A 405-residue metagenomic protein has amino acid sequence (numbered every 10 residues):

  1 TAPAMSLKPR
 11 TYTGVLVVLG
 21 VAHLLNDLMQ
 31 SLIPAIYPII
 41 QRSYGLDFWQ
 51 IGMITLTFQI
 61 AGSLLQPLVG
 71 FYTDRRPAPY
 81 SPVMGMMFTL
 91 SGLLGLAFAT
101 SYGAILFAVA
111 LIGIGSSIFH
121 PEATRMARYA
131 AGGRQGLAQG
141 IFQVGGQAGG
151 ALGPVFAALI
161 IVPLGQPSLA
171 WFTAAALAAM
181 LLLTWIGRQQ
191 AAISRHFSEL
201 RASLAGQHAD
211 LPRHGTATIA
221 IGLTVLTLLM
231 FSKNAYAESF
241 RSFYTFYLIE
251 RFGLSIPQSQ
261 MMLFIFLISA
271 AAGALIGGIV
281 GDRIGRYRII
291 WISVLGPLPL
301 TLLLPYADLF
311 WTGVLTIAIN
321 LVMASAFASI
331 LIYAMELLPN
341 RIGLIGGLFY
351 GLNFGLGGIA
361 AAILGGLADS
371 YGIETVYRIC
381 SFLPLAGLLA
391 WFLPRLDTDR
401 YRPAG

Functional and structural regions predicted by a protein language model:
S31, Q59-P67, G150-A151, L267-L275 (+1 more regions): Residue-level signature of mid-helix packing/kink "hotspots" within the transmembrane helices of 12-pass Major
I33-P34, A220-L267, A271: Extracytoplasmic gate region of multi-pass secondary transporters
L64-Y102: Conserved MFS/SLC helix-loop-helix module at the cytosolic interface between two early adjacent transmembrane helices
L65-P77, G273-G285, A368-D369: Helix-to-loop junctions at the C-terminal end of transmembrane segments in multipass secondary transporters
Y80-G95, R288-L303, S381: Structural signature of the two symmetry-related core transmembrane helices
A108-G145: Cytoplasmic helix-loop-helix junction between adjacent transmembrane helices in 12-TM secondary transporters
F142-A192: Helix-loop-helix hairpin linking two adjacent transmembrane segments in secondary transporters
G281-I330: C-terminal transmembrane helical hairpin of 12-TM major facilitator-type secondary transporters
